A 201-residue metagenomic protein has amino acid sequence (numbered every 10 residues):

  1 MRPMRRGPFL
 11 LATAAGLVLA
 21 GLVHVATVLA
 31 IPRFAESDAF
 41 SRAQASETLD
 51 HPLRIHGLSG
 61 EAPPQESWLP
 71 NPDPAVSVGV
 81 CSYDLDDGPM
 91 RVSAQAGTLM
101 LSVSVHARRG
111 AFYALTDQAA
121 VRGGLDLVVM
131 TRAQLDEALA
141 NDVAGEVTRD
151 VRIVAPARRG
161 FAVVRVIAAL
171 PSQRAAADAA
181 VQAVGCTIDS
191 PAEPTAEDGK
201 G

Functional and structural regions predicted by a protein language model:
M1-G201: A compositional/structural signature for long, glycine/proline-rich flexible linkers and loops on extracytoplasmic
